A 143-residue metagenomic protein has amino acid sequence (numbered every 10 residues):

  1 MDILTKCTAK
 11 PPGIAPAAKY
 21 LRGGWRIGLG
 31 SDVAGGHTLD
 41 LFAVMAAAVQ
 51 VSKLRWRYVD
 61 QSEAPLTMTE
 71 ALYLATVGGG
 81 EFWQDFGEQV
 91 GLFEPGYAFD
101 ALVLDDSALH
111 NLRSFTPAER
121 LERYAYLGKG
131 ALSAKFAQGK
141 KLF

Functional and structural regions predicted by a protein language model:
D2, A15-H110, A125: His/Asp/Glu-enriched, well-ordered alpha-helical/loop segment that forms or immediately abuts the divalent-metal
T5: Short glycine-rich anion-binding loops that position phosphate/pyrophosphate groups of nucleotides and phosphorylated
T8-P11: Helical hairpin unit composed of two closely spaced alpha helices linked by a short loop
A98-F143: C-terminal cap of metal-dependent C-N hydrolases
